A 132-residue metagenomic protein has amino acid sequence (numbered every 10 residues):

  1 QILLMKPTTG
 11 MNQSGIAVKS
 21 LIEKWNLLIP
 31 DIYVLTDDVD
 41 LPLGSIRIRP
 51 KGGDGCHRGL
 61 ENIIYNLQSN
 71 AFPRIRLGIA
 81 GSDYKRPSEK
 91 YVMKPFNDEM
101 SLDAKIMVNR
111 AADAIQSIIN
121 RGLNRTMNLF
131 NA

Functional and structural regions predicted by a protein language model:
Q1-P50, E61-I75, S82-P87, L102-N131: Nucleotide and nucleotide-moiety/phosphate-recognizing core
R47-G53, V92-P95: Short glycine-enriched, charge-decorated loop/helix-capping segments at active-site entrances that position
C56-G59: Hydrophobic alpha-helical segments within soluble ligand-binding/sensing domains
D98-E99: A hydrophobic, small-residue-rich beta->alpha segment in the mid-to-C-terminal subdomain of diverse proteins
